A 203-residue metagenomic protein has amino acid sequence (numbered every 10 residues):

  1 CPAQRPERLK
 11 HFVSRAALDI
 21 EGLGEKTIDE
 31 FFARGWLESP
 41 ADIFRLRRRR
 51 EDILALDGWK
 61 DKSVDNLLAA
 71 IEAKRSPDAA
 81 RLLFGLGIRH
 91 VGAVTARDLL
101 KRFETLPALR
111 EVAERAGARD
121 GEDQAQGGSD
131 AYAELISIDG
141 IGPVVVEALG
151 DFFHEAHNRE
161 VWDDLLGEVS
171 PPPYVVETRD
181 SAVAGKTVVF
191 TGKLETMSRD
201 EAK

Functional and structural regions predicted by a protein language model:
C1-I20: Cys/His-rich short segments
R5, F12, A55-K203: DNA strand-break repair and replication-stress modules
P6, E25, I43, R199-D200: Conserved strand-to-helix beginnings and helix N-cap segments that scaffold or border functional pockets
A16-D19, D42-F44, V112, D120-G121: Short, surface-exposed linear patches
E21, E25-K26, E30, R34-K60 (+1 more regions): Compact, charge-rich alpha-helical regulatory domains located at protein termini
